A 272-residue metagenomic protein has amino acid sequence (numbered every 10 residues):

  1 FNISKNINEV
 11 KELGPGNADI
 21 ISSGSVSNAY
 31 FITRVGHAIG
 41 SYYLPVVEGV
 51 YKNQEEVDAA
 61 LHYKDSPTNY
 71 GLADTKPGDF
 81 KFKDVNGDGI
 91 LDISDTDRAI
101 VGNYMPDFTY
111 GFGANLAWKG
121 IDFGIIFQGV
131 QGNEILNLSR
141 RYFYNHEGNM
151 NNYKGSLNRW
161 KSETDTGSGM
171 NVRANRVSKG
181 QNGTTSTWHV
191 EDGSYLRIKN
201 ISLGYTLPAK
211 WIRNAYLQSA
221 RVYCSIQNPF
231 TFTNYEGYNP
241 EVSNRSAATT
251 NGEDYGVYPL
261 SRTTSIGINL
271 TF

Functional and structural regions predicted by a protein language model:
F1-P45, F108-N149, I201-L207, V222-I226: Transmembrane beta-barrel strand/turn architecture of Gram-negative outer membrane proteins
N2-G102, Q227, N234: Conserved small-residue
I21-K52, G148, N152-S168, G183 (+1 more regions): C-terminal beta-signal and terminal closure region of outer-membrane beta-barrel proteins
D65, D74, V130-Q227: Extracytoplasmic gating/loop element in the C-terminal half of outer-membrane beta-barrel translocons and assembly
D88-D95, A174-T187, N244-T250: Flexible, solvent-exposed coil segments and beta strand-coil junctions, predominantly the extracellular/periplasmic
D97-I100, S186-V190, N251-G256: Extracellular loop and loop/strand-boundary signature of outer-membrane beta-barrel proteins
G102-D107, W188-R197, Y258-L260: Short sequence motifs at beta-strands and strand-loop junctions characteristic of Gram-negative outer-membrane
F108, K119-I121, S194, Y216-A220 (+1 more regions): Outer-envelope beta-barrel architecture signal
